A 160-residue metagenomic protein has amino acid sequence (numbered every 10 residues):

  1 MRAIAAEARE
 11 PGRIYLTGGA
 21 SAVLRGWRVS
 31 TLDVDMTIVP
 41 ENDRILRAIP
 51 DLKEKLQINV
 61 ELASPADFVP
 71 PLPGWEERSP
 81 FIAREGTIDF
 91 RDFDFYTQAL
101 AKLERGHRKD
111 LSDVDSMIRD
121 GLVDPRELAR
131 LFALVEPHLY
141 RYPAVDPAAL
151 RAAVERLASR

Functional and structural regions predicted by a protein language model:
M1-R160: Compositionally biased terminal segments of proteins
